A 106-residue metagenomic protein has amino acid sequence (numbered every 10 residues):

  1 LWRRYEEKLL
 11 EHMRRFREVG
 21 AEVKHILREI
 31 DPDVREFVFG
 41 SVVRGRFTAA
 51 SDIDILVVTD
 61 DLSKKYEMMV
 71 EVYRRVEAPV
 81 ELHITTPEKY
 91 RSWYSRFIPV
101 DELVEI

Functional and structural regions predicted by a protein language model:
L1-V34, V43-A50, T59-I106: Catalytic core of pol beta-like nucleotidyltransferases
I53-I55: Amphipathic, hydrophobic secondary-structure cores in small proteins
